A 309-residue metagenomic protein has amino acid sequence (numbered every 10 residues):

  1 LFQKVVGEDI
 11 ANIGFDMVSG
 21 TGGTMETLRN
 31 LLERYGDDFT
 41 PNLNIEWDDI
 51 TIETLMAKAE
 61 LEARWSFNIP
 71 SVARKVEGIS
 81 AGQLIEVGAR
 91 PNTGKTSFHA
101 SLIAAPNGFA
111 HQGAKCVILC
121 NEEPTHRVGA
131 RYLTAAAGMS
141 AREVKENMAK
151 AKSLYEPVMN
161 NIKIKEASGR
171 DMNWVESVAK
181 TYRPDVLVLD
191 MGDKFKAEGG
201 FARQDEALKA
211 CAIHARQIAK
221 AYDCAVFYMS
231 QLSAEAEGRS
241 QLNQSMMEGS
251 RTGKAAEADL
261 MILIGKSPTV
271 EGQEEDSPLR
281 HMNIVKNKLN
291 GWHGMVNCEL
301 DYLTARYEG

Functional and structural regions predicted by a protein language model:
L1-I50: Short, small/acidic-rich helices and loops at N termini and domain boundaries of DNA replication/processing enzymes
T40-G138: The Walker A/P-loop phosphate-binding site
S66-I69, H126, K152, M172 (+3 more regions): Amphipathic alpha-helical transducer elements in NTP-driven molecular machines
R74, A110-R183, A197, M295-C298: Cytosolic-facing regulatory segments adjacent to core modules
I85-V87, V117-L119, K165, F227 (+1 more regions): Hydrophobic/aromatic beta-strand patches that form the interior of the parallel beta-sheet core in alpha/beta enzyme
N121-E123, C224, Y228-Q231: Conserved H-loop
K163-A221: Phosphate-binding/switch loop-helix module in NTP-utilizing enzymes
M172-L187, Q217-Y222, A234-G309: C-terminal regions of RecA-like/P-loop NTPase motor modules
